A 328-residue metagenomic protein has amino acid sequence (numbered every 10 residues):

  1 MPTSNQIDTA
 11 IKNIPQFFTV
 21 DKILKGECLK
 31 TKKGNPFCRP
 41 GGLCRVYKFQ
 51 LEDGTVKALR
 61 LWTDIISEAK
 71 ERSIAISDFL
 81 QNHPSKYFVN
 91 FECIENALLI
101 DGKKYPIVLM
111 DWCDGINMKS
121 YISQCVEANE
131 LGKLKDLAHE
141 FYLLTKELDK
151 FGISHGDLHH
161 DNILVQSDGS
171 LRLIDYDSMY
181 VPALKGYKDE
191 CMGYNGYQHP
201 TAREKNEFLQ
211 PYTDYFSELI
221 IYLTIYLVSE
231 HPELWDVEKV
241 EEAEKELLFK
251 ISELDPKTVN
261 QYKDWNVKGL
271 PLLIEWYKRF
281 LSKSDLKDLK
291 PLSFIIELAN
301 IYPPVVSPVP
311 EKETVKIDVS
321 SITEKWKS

Functional and structural regions predicted by a protein language model:
M1-F37, E71-R72: Juxta-kinase regulatory segment immediately upstream of eukaryotic protein kinase catalytic domains
G34-P36, G42-V89: ATP-binding glycine-rich loop module of kinase domains
Y87-K133, G186: Conserved structural core of kinase catalytic domains
T145-Q166: Catalytic-loop of the protein kinase fold
D175-Y180: Activation of the activation-loop gatekeeper triad in protein kinase-fold domains
Y187-A202: Conserved activation segment of eukaryotic-like protein kinases, specifically the C-terminal portion of the activation
A202-Y212: Conserved end of the kinase activation segment
L227-S328: Helical subdomain adjoining the active site within ATP-dependent kinase catalytic cores
